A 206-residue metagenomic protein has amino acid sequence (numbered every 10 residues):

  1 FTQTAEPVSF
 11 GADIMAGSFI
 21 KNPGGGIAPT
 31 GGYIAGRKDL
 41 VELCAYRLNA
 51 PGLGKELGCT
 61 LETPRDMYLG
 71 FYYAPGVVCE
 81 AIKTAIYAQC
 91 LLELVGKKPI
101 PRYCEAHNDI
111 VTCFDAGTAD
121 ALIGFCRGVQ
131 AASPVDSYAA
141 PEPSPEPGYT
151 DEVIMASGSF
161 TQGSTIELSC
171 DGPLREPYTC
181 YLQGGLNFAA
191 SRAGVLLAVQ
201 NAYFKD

Functional and structural regions predicted by a protein language model:
F1-Y72, G76-C79, K83, L92 (+2 more regions): Conserved PLP-enzyme active-site core in the AAT-like
E93-K205: Conserved C-terminal alpha-helix-loop-beta "cap" of PLP-dependent enzymes that closes/shapes the active-site mouth
